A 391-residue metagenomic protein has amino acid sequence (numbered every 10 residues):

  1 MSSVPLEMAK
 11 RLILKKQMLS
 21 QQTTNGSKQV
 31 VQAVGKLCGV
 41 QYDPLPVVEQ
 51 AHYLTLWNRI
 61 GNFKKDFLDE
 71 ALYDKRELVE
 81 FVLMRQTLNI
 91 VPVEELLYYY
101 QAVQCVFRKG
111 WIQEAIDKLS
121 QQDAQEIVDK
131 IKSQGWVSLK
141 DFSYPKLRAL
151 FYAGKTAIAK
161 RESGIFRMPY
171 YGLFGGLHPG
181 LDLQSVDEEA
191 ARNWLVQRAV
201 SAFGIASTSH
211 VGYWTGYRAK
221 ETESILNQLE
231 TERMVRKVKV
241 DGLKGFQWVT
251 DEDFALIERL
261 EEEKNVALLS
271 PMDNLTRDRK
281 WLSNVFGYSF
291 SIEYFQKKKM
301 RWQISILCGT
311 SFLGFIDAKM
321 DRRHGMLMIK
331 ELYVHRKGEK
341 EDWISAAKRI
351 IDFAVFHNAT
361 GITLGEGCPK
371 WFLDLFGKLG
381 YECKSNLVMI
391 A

Functional and structural regions predicted by a protein language model:
M1-D273, Y288, Y294-K298, S311-A391: Long, low-complexity intrinsically disordered regions
D278-L282: Short alpha-helical segments enriched in small residues
R301-Q303, G309: C-terminal structured domains
Q303-I304, K319: C-terminal catalytic domain of photolyase/cryptochrome flavoproteins, centering on the FAD-binding pocket
